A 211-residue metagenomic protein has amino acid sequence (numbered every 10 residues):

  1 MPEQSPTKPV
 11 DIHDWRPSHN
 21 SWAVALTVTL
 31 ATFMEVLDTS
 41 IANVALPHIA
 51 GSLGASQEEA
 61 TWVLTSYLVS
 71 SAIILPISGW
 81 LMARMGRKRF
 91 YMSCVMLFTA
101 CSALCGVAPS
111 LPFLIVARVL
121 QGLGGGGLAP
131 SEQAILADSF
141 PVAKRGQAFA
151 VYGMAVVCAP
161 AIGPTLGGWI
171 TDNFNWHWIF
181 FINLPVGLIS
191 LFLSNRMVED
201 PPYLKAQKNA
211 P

Functional and structural regions predicted by a protein language model:
P2-M197, P202-Y203: Transmembrane-helix bundle of Major Facilitator Superfamily
A206-P211: Short, intrinsically disordered, charge-balanced linker/junction segments flanking boundaries in proteins
